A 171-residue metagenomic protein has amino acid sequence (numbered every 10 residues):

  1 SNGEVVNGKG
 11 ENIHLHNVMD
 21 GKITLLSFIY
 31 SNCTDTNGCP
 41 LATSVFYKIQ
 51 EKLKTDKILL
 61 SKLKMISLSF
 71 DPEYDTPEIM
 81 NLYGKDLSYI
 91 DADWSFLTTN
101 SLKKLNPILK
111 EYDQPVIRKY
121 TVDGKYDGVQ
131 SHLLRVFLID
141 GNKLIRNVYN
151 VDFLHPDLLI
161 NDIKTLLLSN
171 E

Functional and structural regions predicted by a protein language model:
S1, E11, G21-T24, L63-I66 (+2 more regions): Envelope-exposed proteins and targeting segments
S1-N17, L41-E51: N-terminal "domain-start" segment that seeds a small globular fold
N7, H16-V18, T34-L41, P72 (+4 more regions): Extracytoplasmic/periplasmic, Sec-exported soluble proteins
H14-V45, M65: Short active-site neighborhood of thiol/selenol oxidoreductases, capturing the structured segment around
K22, I29-N32, N37, Q50-K57 (+4 more regions): Sec/Tat-exported extracytoplasmic proteins
L41-I108: Structural microenvironment flanking redox-active thiols in thiol-disulfide oxidoreductases
S101-D162: Thiol/disulfide oxidoreductase modules built on the thioredoxin-like
